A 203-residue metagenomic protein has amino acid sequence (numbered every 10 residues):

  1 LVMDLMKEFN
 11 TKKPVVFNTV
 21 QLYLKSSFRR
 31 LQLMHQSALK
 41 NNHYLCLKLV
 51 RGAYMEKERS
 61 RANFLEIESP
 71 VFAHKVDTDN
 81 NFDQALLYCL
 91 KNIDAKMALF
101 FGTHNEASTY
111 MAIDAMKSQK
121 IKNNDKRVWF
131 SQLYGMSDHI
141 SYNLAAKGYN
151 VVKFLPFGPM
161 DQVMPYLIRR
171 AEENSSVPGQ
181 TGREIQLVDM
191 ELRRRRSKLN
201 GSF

Functional and structural regions predicted by a protein language model:
L1-F203: Positively charged, amphipathic and often flexible ligand-engagement surfaces
